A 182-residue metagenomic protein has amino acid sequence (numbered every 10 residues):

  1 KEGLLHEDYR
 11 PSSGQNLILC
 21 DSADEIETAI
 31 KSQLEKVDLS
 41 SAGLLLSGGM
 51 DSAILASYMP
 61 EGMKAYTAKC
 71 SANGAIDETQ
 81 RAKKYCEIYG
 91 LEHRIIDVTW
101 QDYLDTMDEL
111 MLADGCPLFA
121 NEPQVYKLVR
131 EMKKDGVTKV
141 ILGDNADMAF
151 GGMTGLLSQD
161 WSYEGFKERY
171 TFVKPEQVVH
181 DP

Functional and structural regions predicted by a protein language model:
K1-C20: N-terminal segments that mediate ammonia production and transfer in glutamine-dependent amidotransferase systems
N16-P182: ATP-dependent adenylate-handling active sites, centered on carboxylate activation for C-N bond formation
